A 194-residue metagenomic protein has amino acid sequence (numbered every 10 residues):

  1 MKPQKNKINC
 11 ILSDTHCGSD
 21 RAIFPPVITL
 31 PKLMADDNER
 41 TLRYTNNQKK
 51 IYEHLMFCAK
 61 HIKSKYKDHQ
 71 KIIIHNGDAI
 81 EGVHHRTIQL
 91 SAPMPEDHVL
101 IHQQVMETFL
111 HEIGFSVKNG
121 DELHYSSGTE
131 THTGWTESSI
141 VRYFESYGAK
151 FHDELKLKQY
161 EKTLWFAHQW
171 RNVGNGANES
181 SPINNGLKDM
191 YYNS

Functional and structural regions predicted by a protein language model:
M1-D97: N-terminal active-site segment of His-dependent metallophosphoesterases
I80, H84-R86, E96-S194: Conserved catalytic scaffold of divalent metal-dependent phosphoesterases
